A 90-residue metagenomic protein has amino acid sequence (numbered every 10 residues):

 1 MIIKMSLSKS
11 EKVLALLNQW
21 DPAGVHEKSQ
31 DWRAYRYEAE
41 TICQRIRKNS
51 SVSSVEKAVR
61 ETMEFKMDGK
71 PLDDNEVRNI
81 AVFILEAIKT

Functional and structural regions predicted by a protein language model:
M1-T90: Charged, amphipathic alpha-helical regulatory modules used for macromolecular assembly or allosteric control
